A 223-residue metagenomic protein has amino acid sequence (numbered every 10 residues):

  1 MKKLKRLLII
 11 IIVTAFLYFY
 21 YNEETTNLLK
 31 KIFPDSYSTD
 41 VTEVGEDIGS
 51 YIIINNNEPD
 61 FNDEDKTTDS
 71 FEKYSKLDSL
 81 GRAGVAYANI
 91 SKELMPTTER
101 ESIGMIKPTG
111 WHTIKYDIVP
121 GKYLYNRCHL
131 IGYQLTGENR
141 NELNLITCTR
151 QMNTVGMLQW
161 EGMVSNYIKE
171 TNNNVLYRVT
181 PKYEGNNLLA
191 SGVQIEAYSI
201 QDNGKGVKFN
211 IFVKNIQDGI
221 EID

Functional and structural regions predicted by a protein language model:
M1-K2: Short, Lys/Arg-rich N-terminal segment immediately upstream of the first membrane anchor
R6-Y21: Hydrophobic membrane-insertion alpha-helices, especially the h-region of bacterial N-terminal signal peptides
L7-I11, K30, Y37-T42, E46 (+6 more regions): Residue-level marker of intrinsically disordered, low-complexity segments enriched for small/polar residues
E23-F71: N-terminal, intrinsically disordered, polar/charged segments of Gram-positive cell-envelope systems that serve as
F61-D223: Domain-level detector of nuclease and nuclease-like folds in predominantly extracellular/periplasmic contexts
